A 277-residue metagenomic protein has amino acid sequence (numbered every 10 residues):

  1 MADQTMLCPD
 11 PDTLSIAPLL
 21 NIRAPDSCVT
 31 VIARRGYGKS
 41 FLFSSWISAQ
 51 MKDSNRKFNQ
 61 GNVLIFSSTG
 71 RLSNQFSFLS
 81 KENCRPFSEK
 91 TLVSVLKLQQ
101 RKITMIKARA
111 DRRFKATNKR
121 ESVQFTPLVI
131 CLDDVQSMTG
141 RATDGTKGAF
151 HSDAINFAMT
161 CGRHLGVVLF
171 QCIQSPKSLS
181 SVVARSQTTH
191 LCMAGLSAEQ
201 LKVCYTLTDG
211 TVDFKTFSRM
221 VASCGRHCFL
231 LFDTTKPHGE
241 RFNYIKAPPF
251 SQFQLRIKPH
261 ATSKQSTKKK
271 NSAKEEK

Functional and structural regions predicted by a protein language model:
M1-P18: N-terminal pre-Walker A segment at the start of P-loop NTPase domains
A2, P9, D133, F232 (+1 more regions): Intrinsic disorder/low-complexity signal
S15-A17, S27-A49, D53-F58, S68-L72 (+1 more regions): Conserved P-loop NTPase motor cores
A24: Residues immediately N-terminal to the Walker A/P-loop in ABC ATPase nucleotide-binding domains
V63: An amphipathic, basic-hydrophobic helix/alpha-beta surface used to engage anionic, phosphate-rich ligands or surfaces
Q75-S80: P-loop NTPase switch/communication element
S181-K277: Conserved GTP-binding G-domain of TRAFAC-class P-loop NTPases and closely related GTPase folds
